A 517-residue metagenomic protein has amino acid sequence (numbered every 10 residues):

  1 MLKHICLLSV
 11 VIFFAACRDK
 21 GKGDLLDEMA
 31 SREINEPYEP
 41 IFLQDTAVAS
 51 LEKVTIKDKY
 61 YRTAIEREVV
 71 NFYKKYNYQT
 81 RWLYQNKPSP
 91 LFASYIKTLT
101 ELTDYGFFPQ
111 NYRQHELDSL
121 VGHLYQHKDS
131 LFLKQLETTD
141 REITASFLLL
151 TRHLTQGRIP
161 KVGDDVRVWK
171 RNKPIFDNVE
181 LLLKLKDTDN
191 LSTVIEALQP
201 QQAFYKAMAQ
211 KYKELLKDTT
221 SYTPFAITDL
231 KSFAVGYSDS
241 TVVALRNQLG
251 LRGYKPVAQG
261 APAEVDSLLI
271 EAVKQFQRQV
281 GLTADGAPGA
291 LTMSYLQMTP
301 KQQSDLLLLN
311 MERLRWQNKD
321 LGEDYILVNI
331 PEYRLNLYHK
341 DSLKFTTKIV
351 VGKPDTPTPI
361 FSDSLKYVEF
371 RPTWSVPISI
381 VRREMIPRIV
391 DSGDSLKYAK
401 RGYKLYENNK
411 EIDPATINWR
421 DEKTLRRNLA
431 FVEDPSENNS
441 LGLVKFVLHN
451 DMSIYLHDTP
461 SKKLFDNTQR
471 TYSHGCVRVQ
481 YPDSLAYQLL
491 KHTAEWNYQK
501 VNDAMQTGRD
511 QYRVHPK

Functional and structural regions predicted by a protein language model:
L2-L8: Sec-dependent signal peptide recognition, specifically the positively charged N-region followed immediately by
V10-V11, P359: Proline-rich low-complexity regions
F13-A16: C-terminal motif of bacterial Sec signal peptides marking the signal peptidase cleavage site
R18-P174: Cationic-aromatic interfacial patches
R18-Y76, L148, D165-V168, D189-K517: Well-ordered beta-sheet/strand-loop patches within structured domains
L99-L102, L150-T155, L185-K186, L249-R252 (+1 more regions): Generic structural signal for hydrophobic core residues of well-folded globular domains
V162, L182-K184: Charged, long alpha-helical assembly modules
